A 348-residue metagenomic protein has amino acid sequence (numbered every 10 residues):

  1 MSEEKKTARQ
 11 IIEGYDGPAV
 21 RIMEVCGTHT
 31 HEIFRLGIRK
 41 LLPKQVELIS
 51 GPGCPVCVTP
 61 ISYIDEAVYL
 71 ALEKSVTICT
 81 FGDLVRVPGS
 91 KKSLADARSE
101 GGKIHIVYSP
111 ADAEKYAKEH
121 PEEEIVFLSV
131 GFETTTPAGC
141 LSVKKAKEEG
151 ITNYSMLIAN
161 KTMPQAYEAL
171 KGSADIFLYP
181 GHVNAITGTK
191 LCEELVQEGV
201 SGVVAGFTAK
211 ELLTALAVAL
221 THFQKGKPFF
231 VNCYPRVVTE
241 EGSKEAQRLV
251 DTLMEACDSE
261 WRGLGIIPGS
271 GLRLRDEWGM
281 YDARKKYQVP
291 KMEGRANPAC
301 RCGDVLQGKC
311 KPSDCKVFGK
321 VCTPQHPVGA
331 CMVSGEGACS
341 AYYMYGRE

Functional and structural regions predicted by a protein language model:
M1-E122, T136, K144, E148-E149 (+4 more regions): Metallocofactor- and cofactor-centric catalytic cores in central/energy metabolism, strongly enriched
R21-I22, Y154, K225-Y234, W261-R262 (+2 more regions): Flexible, glycine/charged-enriched surface loops at secondary-structure junctions
I22-E24, H105, V126-S129, S155 (+2 more regions): Short catalytic-loop micro-motif centered on adjacent basic/acidic residues
C26-H29, F132-T134, N160-P164, G181-A185 (+2 more regions): Glycine-rich beta-alpha junction loops
D65, C140, K144, P164-Q165 (+2 more regions): Residues on a specific face of well-ordered alpha-helices
L128, F132-L191: Phosphate/pyrophosphate-binding betaalpha-module
S155, G172-R236: A conserved active-site cap/scaffold subdomain adjacent to cofactor or substrate pockets
T214-D304: Internal helical hairpin/lid segments
